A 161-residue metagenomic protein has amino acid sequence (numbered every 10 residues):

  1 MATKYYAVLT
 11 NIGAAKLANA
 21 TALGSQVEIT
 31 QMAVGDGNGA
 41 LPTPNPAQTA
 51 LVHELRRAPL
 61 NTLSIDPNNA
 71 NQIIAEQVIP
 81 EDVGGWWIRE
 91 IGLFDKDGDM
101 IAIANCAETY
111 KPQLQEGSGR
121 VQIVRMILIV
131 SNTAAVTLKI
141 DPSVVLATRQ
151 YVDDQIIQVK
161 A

Functional and structural regions predicted by a protein language model:
M1-L146, I157: N-terminal assembly/attachment segments of tailed bacteriophage virion structural proteins
A147-A161: A signal for long, low-complexity, Ser/Thr/Asn-enriched, surface-exposed stalk/shaft and domain-boundary segments
